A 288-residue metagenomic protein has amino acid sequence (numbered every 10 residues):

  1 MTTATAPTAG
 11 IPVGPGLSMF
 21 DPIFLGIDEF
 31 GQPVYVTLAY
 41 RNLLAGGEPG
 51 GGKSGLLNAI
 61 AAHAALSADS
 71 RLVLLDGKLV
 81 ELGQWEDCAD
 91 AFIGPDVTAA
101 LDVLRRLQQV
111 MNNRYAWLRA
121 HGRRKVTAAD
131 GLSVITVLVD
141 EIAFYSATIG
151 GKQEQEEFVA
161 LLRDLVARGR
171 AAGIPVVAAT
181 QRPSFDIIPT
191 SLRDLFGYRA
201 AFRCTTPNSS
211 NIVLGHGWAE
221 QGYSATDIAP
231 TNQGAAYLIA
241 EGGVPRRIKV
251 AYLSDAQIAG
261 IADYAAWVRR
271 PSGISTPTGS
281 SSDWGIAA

Functional and structural regions predicted by a protein language model:
M1-T8, P12-V13, T148, L195 (+2 more regions): Conserved P-loop NTPase motor module
T3-R124, I135-L214, W218-G222, D227 (+2 more regions): P-loop NTPase catalytic phosphate-binding loop
D130-S133: A short, glycine/Asx- and small/polar-enriched loop/turn that sits immediately N-terminal to a beta-strand
